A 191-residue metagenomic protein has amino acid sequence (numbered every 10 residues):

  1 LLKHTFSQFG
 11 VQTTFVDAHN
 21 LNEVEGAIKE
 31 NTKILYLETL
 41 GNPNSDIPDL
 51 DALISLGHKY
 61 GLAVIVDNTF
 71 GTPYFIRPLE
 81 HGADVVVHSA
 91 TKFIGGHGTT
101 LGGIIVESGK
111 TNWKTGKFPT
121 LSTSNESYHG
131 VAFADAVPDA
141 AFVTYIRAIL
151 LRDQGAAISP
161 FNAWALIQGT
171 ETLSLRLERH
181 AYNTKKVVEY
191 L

Functional and structural regions predicted by a protein language model:
L1-L191: Conserved PLP-enzyme active-site core in the AAT-like
